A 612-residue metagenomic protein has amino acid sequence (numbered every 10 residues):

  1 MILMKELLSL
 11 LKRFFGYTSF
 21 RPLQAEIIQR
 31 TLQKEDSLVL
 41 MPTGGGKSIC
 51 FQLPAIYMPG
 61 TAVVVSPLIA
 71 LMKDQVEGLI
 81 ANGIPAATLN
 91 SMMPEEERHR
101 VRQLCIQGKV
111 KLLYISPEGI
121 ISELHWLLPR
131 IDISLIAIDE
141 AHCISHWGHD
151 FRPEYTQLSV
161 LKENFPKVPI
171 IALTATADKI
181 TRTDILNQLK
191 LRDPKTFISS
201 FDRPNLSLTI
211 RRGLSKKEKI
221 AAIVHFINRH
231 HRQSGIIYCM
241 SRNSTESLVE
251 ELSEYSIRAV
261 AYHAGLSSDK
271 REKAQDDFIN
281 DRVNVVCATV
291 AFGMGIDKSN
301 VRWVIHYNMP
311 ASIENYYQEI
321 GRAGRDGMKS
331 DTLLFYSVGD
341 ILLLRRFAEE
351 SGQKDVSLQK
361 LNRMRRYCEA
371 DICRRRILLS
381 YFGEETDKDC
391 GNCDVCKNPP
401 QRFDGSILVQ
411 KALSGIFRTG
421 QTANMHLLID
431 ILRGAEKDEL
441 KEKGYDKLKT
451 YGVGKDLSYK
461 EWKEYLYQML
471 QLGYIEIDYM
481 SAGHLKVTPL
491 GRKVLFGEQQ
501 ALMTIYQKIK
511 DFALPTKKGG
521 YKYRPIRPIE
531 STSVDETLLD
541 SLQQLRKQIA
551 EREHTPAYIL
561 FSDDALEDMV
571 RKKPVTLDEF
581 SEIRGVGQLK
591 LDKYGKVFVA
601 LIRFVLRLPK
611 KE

Functional and structural regions predicted by a protein language model:
M1-L10, V356-L358, D387-E612: Accessory DNA-binding and partner-docking regions appended to nucleic-acid-acting proteins, especially the terminal
L3-F14, T18-P22, E26-S48, I56-M58 (+3 more regions): Helicase motor core with emphasis on the C-terminal RecA-like subdomain
E123-L124, H230, C373, Y594 (+1 more regions): Residue-level recognition of alpha-helix termini/interfacial anchor residues
P166, H231, D371, Q421 (+1 more regions): Flexible coil/turn residues that form the inter-helical turn or adjacent wing/linker of helix-turn-helix
L358-E385, S541-Q544, E551-E553: C-terminal accessory regions
